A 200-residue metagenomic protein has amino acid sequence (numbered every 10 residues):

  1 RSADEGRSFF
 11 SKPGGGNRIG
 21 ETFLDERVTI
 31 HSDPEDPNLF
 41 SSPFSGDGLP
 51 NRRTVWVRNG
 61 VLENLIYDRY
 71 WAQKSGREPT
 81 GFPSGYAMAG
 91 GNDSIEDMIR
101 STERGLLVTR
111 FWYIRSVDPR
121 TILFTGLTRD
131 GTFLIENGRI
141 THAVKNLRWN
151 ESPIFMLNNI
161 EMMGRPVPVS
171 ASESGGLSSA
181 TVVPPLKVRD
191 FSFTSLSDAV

Functional and structural regions predicted by a protein language model:
A3, K12-V200: Dual-mode signal for accessory low-complexity, basic/Gly-rich regions
